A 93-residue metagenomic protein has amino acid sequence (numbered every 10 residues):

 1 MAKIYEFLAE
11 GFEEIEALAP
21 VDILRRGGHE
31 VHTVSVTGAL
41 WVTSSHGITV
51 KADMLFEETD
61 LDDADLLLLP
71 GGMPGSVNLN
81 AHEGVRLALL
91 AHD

Functional and structural regions predicted by a protein language model:
M1-H92: Extended, subdomain-level signal for the structured scaffold at the beginning of enzyme domains
